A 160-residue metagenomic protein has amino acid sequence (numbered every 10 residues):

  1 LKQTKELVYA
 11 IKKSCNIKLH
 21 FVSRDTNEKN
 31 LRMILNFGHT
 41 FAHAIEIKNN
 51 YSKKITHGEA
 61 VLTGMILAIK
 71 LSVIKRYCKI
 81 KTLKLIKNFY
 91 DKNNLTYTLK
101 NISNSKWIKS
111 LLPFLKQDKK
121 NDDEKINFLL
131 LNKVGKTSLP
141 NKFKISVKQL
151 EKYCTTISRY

Functional and structural regions predicted by a protein language model:
L1-K109: Active-site segments that bind and position negatively charged phosphate/pyrophosphate groups
Y77-Y160: C-terminal charged capping/lid subdomain of soluble metabolic enzymes
